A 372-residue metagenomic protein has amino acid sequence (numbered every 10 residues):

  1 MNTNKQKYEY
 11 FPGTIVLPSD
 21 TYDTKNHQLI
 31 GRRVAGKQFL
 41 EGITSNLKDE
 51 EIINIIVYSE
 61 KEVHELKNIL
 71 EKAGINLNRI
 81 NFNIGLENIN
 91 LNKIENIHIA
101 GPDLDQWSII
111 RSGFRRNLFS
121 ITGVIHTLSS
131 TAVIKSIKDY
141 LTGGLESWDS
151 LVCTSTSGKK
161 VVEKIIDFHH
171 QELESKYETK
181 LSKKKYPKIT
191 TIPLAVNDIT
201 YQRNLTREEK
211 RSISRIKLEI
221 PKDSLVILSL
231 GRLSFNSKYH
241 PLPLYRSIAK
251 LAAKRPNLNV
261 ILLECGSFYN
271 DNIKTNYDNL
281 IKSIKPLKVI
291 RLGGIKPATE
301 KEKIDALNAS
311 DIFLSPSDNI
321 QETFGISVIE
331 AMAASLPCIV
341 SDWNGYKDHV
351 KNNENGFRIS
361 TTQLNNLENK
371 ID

Functional and structural regions predicted by a protein language model:
E60-G144: Extended catalytic core of nucleotide-activated donor transferases of GT-like folds
E71-G74, E264-G266, K274-N308, I312: Nucleotide-activated donor-binding/catalytic signature segment of Leloir-type glycosyltransferases, i.e., the conserved
L91-N92, A298-S310, A333, K351 (+1 more regions): Short acidic alpha-helix that forms the nucleotide-activated donor recognition element in Leloir-type transferases
E146-I213: Donor nucleotide-sugar binding/catalytic pocket of nucleotide-sugar-dependent glycosyltransferases
K183, L205-V226, A253-N257: Nucleotide-sugar donor-binding and catalytic loop/hinge architecture of NDP-sugar-dependent glycosyltransferases
P221-K238, Y245, L262-E264: Conserved donor-binding/catalytic core segment of Leloir-type glycosyltransferases
D305-Q321, L336: Acidic donor-binding loop of glycosyltransferase active sites
P337-V340, V350, F357: Short hydrophobic beta-strand element within catalytic cores of glycosyltransferases and related nucleotide-activated
